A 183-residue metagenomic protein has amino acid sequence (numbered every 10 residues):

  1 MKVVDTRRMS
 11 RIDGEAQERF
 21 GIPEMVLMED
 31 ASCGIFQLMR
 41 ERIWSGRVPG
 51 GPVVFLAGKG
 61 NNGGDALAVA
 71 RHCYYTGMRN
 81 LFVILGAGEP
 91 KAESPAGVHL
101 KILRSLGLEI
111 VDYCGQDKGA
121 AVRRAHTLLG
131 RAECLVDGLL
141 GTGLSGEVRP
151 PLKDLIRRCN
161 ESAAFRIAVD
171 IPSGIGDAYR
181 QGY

Functional and structural regions predicted by a protein language model:
M1-P49: Positively charged, low-complexity intrinsically disordered leader regions
K2-V4, W44-Y183: Glycine-rich phosphate/dinucleotide-binding loop and adjoining beta-alpha-beta core of small-molecule
